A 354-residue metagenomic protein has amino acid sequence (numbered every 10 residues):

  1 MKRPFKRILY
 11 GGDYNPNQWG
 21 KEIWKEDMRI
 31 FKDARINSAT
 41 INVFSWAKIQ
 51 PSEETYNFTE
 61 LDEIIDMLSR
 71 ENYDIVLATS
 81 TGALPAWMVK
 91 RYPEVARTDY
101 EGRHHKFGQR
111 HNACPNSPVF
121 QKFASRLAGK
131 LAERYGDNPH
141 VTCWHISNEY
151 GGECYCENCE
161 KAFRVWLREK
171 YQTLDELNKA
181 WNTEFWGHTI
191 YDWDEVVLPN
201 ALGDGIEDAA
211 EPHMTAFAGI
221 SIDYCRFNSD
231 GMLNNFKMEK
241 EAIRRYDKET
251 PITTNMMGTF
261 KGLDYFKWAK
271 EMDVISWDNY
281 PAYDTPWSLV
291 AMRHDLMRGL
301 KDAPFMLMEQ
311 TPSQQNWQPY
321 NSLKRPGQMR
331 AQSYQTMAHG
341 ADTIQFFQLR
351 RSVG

Functional and structural regions predicted by a protein language model:
K2-I23: Boundary/entry segment of secreted carbohydrate-active catalytic domains
F5-I8, R35-N37, S69-I75, D137-T142 (+4 more regions): Short, well-ordered coil/turn segments that N-cap beta-strands
G12, F31, A39, L68 (+8 more regions): Conserved, mostly hydrophobic/aromatic
N15-N17, N42-S45, A78-W87, T142-G151 (+3 more regions): Short, solvent-exposed turn/loop segments enriched in Gly/Ser/Thr/Pro and often Arg
K25-H105, G129-A132, F236-Y246: Aromatic-lined substrate-binding rim segments of carbohydrate-active enzymes
S45-T59, W87-P118, E157-E160, F217-S221 (+2 more regions): Surface-exposed, active-site-proximal loop segments in enzymatic domains
G102-V274, D278-M292: Polysaccharide-binding and catalytic clefts of secreted carbohydrate-active enzymes
T253-G354: Hydrophobic targeting/anchoring helices
